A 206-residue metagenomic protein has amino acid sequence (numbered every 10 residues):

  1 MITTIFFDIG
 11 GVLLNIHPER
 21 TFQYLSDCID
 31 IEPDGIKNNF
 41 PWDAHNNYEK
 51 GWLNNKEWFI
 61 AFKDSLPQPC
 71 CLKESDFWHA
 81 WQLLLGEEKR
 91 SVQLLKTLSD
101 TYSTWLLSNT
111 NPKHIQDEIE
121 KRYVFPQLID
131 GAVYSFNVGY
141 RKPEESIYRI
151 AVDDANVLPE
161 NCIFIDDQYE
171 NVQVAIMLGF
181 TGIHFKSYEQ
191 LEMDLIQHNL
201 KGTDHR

Functional and structural regions predicted by a protein language model:
M1-I2, F7, N111-P112, Q116-R206: Asp-based, Mg2+/Mn2+-dependent phosphohydrolase catalytic module
I2-V92, N111-H114: N-terminal helical cap/lid subdomain that shapes the substrate entry/recognition surface in HAD-like hydrolases
D8-G11, G51, L98, L106 (+2 more regions): Generic structural signal for small/hydrophobic residues in well-ordered secondary structure, especially within
N15, W105-N109, D166: Short beta-strand segments
R90-T101: Catalytic-core regions built around general acid/base machinery
T101-S103, F180: A generic structural motif
